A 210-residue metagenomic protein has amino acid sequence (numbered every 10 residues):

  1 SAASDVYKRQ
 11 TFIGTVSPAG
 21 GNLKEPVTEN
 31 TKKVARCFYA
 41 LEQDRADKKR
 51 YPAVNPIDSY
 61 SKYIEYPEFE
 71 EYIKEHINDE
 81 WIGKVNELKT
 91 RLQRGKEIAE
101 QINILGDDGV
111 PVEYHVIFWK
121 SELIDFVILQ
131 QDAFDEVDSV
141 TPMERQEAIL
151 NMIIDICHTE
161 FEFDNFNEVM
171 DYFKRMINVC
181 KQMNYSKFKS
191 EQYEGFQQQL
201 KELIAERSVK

Functional and structural regions predicted by a protein language model:
A2-Y7: Short, small-residue-biased leader/transition segments that mark boundaries at the very start of proteins
K8-R9, K49: Short gly/pro-enriched beta-turn/loop segments at secondary-structure junctions
R9-V16: Structural recognition of the conserved hydrophobic beta-strand(s) that form the central parallel beta-sheet of P-loop
P18, S59, D107: Short, ordered loop/turn segments at secondary-structure junctions
G21-R94: Conserved P-loop NTPase
Q93-K210: Terminal-proximal interaction/regulatory segments of ATP-powered molecular machines
